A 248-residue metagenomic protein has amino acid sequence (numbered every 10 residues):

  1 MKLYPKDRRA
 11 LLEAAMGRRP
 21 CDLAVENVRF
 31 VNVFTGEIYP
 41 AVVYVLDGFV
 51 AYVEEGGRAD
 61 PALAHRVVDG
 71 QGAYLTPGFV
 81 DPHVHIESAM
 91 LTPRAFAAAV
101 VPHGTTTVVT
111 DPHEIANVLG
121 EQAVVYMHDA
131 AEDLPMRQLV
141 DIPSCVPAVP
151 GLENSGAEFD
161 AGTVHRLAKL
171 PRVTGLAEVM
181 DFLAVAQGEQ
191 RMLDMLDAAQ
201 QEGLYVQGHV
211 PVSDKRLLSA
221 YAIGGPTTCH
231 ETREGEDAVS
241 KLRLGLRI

Functional and structural regions predicted by a protein language model:
K2-A15, R19, A97-L204: Divalent-metal coordination cores built from histidine and acidic residues
K2-P77: Histidine-rich, glycine-flanked metal-binding segment
C21, N32-G36, A89, N154-F159: Short loop/turn motifs at secondary-structure junctions and domain boundaries
V28, G48, G72, H83 (+4 more regions): Divalent metal-coordination and catalytic microenvironments
A73-F96: Di-metal (Zn2+ and/or Mg2+/Mn2+) metal-binding site signature of metallo-dependent hydrolases with the MBL/beta-CASP
G78-I86, V108-T110, Q138-I142, T174-E178 (+3 more regions): Hydrophobic faces of well-ordered beta-strands that scaffold small-molecule active sites in alpha/beta enzyme cores
D81-H85, V146-S155, G245-I248: Acidic/glycine-enriched edge-of-secondary-structure segments
E178-I248: Active-site core of metal-dependent hydrolases
